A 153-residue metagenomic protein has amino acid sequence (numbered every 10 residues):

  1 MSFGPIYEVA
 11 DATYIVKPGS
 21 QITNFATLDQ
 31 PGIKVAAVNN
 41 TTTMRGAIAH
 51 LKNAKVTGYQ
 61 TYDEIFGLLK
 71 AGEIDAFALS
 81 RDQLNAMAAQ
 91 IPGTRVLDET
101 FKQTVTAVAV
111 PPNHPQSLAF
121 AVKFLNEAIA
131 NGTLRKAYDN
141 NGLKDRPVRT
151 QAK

Functional and structural regions predicted by a protein language model:
M1-S2, A26-T27, A49-H50, D63-A78 (+2 more regions): Short helices/loops that flank or line small-molecule/ion binding pockets
S2, V9-D11, Q30, T42 (+3 more regions): Extracytoplasmic
G4-Y7, V16-K34: Flexible hinge/capping segments at coil-to-helix
E8-P18, R81, N85-N126, K144-K153: Periplasmic-binding protein-like
P18, V38-T41, T61-Y62, A78-N85 (+1 more regions): Beta->alpha turn/N-cap motifs
I22-T23, N39-T42, T57-A71, T104: Short helix-initiation/N-cap motifs at beta->coil->alpha
T23, V35-L51, R81: Secondary-structure junction motif
T42-Y59, V96-L97, N126-K153: Ligand-binding clefts/hinges and TM-proximal coupling segments of bilobed small-molecule sensing domains
